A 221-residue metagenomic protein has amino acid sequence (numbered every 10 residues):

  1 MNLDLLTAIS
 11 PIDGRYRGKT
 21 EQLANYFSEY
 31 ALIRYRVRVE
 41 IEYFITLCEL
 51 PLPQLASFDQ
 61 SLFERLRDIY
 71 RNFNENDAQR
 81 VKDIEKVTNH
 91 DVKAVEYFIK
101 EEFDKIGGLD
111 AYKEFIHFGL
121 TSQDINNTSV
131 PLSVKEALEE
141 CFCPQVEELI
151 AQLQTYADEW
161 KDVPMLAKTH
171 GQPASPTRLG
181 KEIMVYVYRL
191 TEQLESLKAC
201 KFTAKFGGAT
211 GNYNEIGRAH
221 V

Functional and structural regions predicted by a protein language model:
M1-N214: A helix-coil-helix interface module used to build multimeric assemblies and to scaffold catalytic/cofactor sites
A219-V221: Conserved small/polar residues in nucleotide/adenosyl-binding loops
